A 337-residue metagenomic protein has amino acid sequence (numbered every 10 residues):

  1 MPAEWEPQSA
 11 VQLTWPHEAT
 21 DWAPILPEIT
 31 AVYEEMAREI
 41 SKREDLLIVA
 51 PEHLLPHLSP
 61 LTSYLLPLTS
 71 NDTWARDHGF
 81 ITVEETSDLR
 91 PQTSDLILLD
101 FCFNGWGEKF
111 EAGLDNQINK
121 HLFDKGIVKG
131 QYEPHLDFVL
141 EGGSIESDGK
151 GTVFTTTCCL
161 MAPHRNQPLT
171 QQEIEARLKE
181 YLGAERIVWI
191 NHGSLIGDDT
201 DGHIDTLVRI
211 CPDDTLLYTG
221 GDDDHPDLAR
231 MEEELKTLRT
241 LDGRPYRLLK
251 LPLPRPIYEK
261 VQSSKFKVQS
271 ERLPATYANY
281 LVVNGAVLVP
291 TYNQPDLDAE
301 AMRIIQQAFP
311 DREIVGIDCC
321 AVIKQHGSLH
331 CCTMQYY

Functional and structural regions predicted by a protein language model:
M1-T86, S94-Y337: The feature marks the mature, well-folded catalytic cores of soluble enzymes
